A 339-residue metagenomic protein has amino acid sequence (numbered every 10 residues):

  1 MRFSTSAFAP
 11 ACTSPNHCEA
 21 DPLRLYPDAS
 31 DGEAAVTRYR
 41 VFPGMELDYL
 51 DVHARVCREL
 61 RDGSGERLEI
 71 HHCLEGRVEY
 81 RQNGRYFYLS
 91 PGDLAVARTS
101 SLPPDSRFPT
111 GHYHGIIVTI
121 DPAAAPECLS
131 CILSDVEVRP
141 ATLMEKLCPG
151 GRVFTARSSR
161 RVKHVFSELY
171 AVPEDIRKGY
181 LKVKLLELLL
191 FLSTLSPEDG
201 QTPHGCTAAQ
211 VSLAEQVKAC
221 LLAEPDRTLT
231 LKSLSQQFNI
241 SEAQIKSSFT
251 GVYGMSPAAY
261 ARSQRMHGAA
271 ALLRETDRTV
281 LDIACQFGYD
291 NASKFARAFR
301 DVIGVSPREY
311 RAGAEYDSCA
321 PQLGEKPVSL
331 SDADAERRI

Functional and structural regions predicted by a protein language model:
M1-R40, Q322, V328, D334 (+1 more regions): A short, N-terminal "cap"/entry segment at the start of jelly-roll beta-barrel domains of the cupin/DSBH fold
R24-P140: N-terminal regulatory/effector-sensing and dimerization cores that precede helix-turn-helix DNA-binding domains
A141-S158, P173-Y180, L189-A219, A223 (+3 more regions): Short, Lys/Arg-enriched, Trp-marked, Pro/Gly-tolerant hinge/linker segments that flank
V165-E168, V172, R177, K184: Amphipathic coiled-coil alpha-helices
L181, Q237-F238, F287-G288: Core residues of bacterial helix-turn-helix
E215-A223, R227-S233, T250-S293, A312-I339: Terminal helix-turn-helix DNA-binding modules in bacterial transcription factors
Q244-I245, F249, K294-F295, F299: Short hydrophobic/aromatic patch on the recognition helix
